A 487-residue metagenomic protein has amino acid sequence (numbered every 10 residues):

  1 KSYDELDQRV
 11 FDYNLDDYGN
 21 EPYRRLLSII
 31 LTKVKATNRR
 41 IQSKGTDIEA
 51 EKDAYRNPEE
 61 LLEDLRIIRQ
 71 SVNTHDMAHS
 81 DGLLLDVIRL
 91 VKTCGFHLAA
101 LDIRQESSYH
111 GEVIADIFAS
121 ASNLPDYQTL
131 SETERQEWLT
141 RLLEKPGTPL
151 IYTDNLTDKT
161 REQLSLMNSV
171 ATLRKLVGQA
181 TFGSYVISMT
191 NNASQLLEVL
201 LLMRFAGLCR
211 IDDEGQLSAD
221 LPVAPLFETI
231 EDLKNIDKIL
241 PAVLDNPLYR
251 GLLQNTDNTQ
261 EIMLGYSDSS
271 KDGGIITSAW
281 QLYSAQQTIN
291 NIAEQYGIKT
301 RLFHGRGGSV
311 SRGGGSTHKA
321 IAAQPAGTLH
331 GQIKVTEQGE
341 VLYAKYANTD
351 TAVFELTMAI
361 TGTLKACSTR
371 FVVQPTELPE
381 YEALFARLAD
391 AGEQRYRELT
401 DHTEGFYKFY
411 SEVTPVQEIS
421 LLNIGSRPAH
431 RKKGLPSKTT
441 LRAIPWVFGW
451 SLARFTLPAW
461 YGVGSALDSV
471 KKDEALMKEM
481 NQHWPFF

Functional and structural regions predicted by a protein language model:
K1, A206-D390: Catalytic or ion-translocation cores adjacent to nucleophile or general acid/base/metal-coordination motifs in diverse
K1-R104, G111, A115-D126: Extended, highly charged clamp/arch subdomains and adjacent linkers that form or line substrate-binding channels
D7, F11-Y18, K92, H97 (+11 more regions): Acidic, glycine-enriched catalytic cores built around paired aspartates
P22, L26, T32-R39, A100-L101 (+6 more regions): Active-site cores of enzymes that catalyze phosphoryl transfer or operate on phosphate-rich substrates
Y55, E59-L62, R66, A78-L85 (+18 more regions): Conserved structured core elements
D64-S71, H75, V87-L90, C94-H97 (+10 more regions): Generic, well-ordered alpha-helical scaffold segments in large soluble proteins
S80, A99-E106, I211-G215, A322-P325 (+2 more regions): Structured alpha-helical bundle/scaffold domains in large eukaryotic membrane-trafficking regulators
D86, V91, A180-F182, S218-P222 (+1 more regions): Short Gly/Ser/Thr- and Asp/Glu-enriched loop/turn motifs at secondary-structure junctions
